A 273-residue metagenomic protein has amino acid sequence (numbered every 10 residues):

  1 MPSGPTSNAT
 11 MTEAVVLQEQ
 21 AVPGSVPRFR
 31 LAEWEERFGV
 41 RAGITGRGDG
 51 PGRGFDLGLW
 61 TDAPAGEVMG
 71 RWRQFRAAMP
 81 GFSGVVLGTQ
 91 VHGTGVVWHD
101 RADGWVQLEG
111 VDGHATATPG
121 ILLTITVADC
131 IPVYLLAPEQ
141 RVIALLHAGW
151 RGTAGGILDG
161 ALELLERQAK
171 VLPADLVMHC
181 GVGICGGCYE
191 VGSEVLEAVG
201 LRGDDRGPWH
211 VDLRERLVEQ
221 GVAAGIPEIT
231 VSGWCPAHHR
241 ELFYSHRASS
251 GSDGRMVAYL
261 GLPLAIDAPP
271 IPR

Functional and structural regions predicted by a protein language model:
P2-R273: Active-site microenvironment for binding and transforming phosphate-containing groups
